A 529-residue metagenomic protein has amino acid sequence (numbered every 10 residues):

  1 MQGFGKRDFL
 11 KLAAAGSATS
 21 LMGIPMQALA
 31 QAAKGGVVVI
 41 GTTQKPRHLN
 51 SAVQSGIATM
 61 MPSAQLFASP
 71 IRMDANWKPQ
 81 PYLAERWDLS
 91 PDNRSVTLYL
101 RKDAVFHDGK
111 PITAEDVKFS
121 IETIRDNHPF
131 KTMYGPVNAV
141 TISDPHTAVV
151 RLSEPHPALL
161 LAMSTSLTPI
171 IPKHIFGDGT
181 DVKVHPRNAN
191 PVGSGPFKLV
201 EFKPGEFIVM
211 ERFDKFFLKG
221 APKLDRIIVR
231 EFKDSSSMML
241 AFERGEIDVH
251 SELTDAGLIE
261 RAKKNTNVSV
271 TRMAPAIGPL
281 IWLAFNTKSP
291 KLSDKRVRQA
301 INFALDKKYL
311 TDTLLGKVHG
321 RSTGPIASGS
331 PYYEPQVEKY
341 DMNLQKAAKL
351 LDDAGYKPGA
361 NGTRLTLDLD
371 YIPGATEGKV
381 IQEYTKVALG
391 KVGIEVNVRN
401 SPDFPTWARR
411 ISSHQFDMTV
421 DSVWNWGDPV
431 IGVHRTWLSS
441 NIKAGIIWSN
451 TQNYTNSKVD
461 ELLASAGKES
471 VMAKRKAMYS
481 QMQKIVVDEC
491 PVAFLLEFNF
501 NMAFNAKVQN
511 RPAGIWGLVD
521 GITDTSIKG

Functional and structural regions predicted by a protein language model:
F9, G16, S20, M26 (+6 more regions): Detector for C-terminal structural segments
G41-P91, E122, M133-Y134, V192-S194 (+1 more regions): N-terminal lobe/hinge region of extracytoplasmic solute-binding protein
Q44-M60, L83-E85, K110, L159-T168 (+3 more regions): A structural "hinge/loop" feature
A75-K78, T165-P222, R226, Q345 (+1 more regions): Gly/Pro-rich hinge or "lid" segments in bacterial periplasmic/extracellular proteins
E85-F130, S143, V149-E154, A241 (+1 more regions): Aromatic- and charge-enriched surface segment that lines or borders ligand/interaction sites
R101, T123, R212-E260, K386 (+1 more regions): Ligand-site clamp/hinge motif
T132-G177, E201: Surface-exposed binding/hinge segments that line and control ligand-binding clefts or catalytic entry sites
F197, N286, R321-A354, P373-I381: Structural transition elements
